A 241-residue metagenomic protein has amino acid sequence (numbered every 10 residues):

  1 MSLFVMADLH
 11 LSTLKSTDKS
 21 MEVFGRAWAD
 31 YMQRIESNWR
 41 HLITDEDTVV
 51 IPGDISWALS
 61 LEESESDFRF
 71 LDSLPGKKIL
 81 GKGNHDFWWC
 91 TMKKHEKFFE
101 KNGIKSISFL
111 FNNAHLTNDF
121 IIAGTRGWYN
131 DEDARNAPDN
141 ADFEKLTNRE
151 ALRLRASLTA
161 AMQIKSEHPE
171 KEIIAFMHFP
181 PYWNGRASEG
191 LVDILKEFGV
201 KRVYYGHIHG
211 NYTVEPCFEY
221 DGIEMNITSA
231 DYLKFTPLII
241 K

Functional and structural regions predicted by a protein language model:
S2, S16-T117, A187-F198, D221-I223 (+1 more regions): Core catalytic region of metal-dependent phosphoesterases/phosphodiesterases, especially metallo-beta-lactamase-like
S2-L3, T48, F120-I121, E172-I174 (+1 more regions): Structural motif
M6, P52, G81, F176 (+1 more regions): Generic enzyme active-site microenvironment
L9-L14, K93-R186: Conserved catalytic scaffold of divalent metal-dependent phosphoesterases
H10-K15, W57-E62, N84-M92, A114-L116 (+4 more regions): Active-site environment of divalent metal-dependent phosphoester hydrolases
R40-H41, M162-S166, I240-K241: Short amphipathic alpha-helix with an adjacent loop that forms part of the alpha/beta core around
I174-F176, V203-G206, M225-T228: Conserved active-site loop/cleft motifs that coordinate metal ions or position small ligands
I227-I240: C-terminal helix-cap and adjacent tail motif
